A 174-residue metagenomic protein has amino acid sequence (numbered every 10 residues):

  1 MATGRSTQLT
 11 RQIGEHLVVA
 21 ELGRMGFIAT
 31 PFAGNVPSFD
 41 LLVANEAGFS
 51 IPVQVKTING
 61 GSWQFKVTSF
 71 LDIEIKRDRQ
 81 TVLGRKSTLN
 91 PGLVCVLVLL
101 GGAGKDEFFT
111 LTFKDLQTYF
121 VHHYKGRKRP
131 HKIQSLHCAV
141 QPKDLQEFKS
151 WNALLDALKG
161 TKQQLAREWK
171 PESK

Functional and structural regions predicted by a protein language model:
M1-P37, L42-K174: Mixed-charge (Asp/Glu-Lys/Arg
